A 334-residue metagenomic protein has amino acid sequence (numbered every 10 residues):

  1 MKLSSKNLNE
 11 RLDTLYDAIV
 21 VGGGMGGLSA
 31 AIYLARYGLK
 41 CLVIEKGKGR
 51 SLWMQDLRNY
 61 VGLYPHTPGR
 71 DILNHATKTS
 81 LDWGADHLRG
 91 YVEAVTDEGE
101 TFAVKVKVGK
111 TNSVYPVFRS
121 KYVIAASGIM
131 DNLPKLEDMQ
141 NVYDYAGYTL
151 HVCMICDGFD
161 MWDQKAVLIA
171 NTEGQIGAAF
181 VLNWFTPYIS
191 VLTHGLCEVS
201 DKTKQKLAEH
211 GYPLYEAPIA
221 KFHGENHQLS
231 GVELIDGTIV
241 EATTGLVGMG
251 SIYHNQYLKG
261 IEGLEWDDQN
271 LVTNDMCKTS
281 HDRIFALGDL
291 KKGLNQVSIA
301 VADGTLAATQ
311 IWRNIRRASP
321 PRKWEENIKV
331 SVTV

Functional and structural regions predicted by a protein language model:
M1-A18, H87-D163, E241, L246-G248 (+2 more regions): FAD-binding core/adjacent interface of flavoenzyme oxidoreductases
Y16-N74, K165, E173-C197: Beta1-alpha1 glycine-rich phosphate/pyrophosphate-binding loop at the start of Rossmann-like nucleotide-binding domains
A31, A178-A179, L287-V334: A conserved FAD-binding loop/helix module that cradles the flavin
A35, L81, D144, N183 (+1 more regions): Anion (oxyanion) recognition and catalysis
E45-K48, Q55-D82, C153, K206-K221: N-terminal glycine-rich dinucleotide-binding loop that anchors FAD/FMN and/or NAD(P) in oxidoreductases
T77-S120, T186-L271, R316-V334: A Rossmann-like FAD-binding core segment of flavoenzymes
A125-A126, L214, A286: A structural signal for the hydrophobic beta-strands that form the central parallel beta-sheet of Rossmann-like
Y143-D160, M249-L294, S298, L306 (+1 more regions): FAD-site-proximal beta/loop scaffold in flavoenzymes
